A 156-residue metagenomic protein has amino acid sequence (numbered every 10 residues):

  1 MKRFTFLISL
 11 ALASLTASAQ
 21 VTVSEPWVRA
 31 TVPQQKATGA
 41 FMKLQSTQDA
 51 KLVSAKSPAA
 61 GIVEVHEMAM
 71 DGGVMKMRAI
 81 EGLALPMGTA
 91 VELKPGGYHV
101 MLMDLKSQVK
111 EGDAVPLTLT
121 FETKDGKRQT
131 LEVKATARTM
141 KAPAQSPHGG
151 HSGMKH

Functional and structural regions predicted by a protein language model:
M1-F4: Positively charged n-region of N-terminal signal peptides that target proteins for export
F6-L10: Sec-dependent N-terminal signal peptides
S14-S18: N-terminal signal peptide c-region/cleavage motif recognized by signal peptidases
Q20-H156: Compact, glycine-rich, soluble single-domain proteins
